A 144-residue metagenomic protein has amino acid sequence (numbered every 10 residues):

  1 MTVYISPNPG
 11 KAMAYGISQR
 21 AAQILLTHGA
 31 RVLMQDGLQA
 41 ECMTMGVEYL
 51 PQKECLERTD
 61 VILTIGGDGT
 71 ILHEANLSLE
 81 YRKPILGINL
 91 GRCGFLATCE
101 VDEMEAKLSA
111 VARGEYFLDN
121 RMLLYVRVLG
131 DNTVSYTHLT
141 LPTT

Functional and structural regions predicted by a protein language model:
M1-V3: Extreme N-terminal starter segment of soluble prokaryotic enzymes
K11-M13, Q39-A40, V47-V134: Small-residue-rich beta-alpha loop regions that form the catalytic core of phosphotransfer and lipid-active enzymes
R20-A30: A short, Lys/Arg-enriched amphipathic alpha-helix followed by its capping loop at the start of a domain
A21, E74, T137: Aromatic/hydrophobic pocket-lining residues that form π-stacking "cages" and hydrophobic walls in ligand
R31-G37: Short internal beta-strands
T137-T143: Conserved small/polar residues in nucleotide/adenosyl-binding loops
